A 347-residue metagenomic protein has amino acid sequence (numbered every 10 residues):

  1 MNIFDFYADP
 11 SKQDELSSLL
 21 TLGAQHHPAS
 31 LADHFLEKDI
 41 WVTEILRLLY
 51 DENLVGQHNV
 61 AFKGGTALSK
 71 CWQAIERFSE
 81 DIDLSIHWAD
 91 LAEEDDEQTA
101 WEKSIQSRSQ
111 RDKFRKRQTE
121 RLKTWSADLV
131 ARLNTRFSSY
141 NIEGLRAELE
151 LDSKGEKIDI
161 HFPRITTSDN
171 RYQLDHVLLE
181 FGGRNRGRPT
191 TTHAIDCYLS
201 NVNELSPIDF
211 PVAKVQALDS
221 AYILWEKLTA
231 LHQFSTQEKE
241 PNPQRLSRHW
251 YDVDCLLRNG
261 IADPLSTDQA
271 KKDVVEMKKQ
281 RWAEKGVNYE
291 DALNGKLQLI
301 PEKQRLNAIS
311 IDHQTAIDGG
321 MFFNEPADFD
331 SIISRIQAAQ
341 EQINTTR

Functional and structural regions predicted by a protein language model:
M1-V60, I75-E76, I82, W88-R347: Structured mid-to-C-terminal alpha-helical surface segments
F62-T66: Glycine-rich beta-strand-to-loop/alpha-helix junction loops that act as flexible
S69: Betabetaalpha-Me/HNH-type nuclease active-site subdomain
W72: Short glycine-/acidic-enriched loop or helix-start segments at secondary-structure transitions that form or flank
